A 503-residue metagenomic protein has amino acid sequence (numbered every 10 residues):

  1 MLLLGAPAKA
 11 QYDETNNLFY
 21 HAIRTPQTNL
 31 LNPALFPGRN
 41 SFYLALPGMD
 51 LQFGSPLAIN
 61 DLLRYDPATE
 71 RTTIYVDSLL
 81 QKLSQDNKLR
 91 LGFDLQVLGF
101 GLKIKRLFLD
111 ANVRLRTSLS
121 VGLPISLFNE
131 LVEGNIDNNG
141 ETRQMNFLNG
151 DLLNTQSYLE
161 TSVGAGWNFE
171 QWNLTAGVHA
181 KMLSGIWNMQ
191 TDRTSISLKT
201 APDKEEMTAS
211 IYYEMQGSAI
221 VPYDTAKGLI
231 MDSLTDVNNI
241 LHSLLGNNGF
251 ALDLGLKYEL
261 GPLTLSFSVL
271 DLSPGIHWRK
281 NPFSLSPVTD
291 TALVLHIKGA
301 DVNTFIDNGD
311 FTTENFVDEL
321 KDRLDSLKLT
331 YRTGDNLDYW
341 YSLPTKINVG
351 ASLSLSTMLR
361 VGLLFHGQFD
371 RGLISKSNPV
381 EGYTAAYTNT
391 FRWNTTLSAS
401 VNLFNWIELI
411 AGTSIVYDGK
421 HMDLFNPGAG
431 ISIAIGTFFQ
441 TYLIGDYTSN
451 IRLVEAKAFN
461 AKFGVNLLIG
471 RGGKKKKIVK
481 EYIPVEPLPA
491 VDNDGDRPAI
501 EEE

Functional and structural regions predicted by a protein language model:
M1-L2, T15, A22, A68 (+4 more regions): Generic signature of intrinsically disordered, low-complexity segments enriched in small/polar residues
M1-T15, A351, E502-E503: Bacterial Sec-dependent N-terminal signal peptides
L2-G5, L63, S354, P489: Compositionally biased amphipathic helical and low-complexity segments enriched in hydrophobic
A8, Y12, N17-H21, P26-L30 (+12 more regions): Amphipathic, alpha-helical segments enriched in basic
A10-P124, F128: N-terminal, post-signal peptide beta-strand-biased segments of exported outer-membrane/organellar beta-barrel and other
L127-E503: Outer-membrane beta-barrel porins/channels
